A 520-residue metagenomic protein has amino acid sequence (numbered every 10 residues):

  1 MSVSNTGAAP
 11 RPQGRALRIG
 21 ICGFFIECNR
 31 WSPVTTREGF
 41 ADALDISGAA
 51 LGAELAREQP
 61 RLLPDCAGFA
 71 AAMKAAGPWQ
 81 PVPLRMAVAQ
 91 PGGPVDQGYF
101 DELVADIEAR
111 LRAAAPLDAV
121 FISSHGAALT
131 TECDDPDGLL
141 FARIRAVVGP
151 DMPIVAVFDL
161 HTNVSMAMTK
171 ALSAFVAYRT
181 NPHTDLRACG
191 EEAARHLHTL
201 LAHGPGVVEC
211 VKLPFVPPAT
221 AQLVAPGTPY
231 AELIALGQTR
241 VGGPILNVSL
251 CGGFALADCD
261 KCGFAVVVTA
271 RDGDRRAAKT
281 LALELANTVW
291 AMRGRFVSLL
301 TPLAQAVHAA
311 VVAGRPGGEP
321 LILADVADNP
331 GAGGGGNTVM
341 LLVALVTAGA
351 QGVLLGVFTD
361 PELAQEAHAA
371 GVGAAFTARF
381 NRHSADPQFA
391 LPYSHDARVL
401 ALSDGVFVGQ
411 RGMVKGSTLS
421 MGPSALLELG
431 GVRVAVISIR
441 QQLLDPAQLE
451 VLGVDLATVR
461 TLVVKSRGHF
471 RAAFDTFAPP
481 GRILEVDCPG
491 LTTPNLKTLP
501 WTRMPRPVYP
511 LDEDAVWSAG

Functional and structural regions predicted by a protein language model:
V3-A72: N-terminal amphipathic/basic leader segments beginning at the initiator methionine
P10-A16, A75-G77, P83, A109-D118 (+1 more regions): Glycine-rich phosphate/diphosphate-binding loops that line cofactor/substrate pockets in enzymes
L17-E27, W31-P33, A41, V95-V104 (+4 more regions): Active-site histidine-anchored catalytic micro-motif
A70-R110: Low-complexity, highly charged intrinsically disordered N-terminal segments that act as targeting/localization
K74, P78, A109-R112, P116 (+12 more regions): Generic secondary-structure signature for well-ordered alpha-helical cores
L201-P229: Internal, active-site/partner-interface "lid" segment
T220-G430, A435-I439: Hard-cation-handling environments
W290, F407-G520: Extended hydrophobic packing segments that form well-structured cores
